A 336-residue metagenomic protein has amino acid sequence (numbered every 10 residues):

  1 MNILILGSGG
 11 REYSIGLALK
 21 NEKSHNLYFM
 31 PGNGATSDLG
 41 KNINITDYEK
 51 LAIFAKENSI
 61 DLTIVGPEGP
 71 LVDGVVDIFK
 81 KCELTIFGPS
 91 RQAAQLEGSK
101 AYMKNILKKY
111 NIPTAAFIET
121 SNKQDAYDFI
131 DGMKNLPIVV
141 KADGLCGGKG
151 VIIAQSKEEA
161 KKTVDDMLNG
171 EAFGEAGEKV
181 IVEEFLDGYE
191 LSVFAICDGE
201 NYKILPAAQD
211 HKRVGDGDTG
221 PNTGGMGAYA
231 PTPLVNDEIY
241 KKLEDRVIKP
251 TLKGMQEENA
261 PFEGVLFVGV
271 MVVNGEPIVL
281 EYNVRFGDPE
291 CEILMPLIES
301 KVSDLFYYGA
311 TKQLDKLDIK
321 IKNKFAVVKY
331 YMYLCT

Functional and structural regions predicted by a protein language model:
M1-Q92: ATP-binding N-terminal substructure of ATP-dependent carboxylate-amine bond-forming enzymes
I5, F29-M30, I64-V65, I86-P89 (+6 more regions): General beta-strand structural signal in soluble alpha/beta enzymes
A18, E22, N58, C82 (+10 more regions): Change "in soluble alpha/beta enzymes" to "in soluble alpha/beta proteins
N42-D47, I118-N122, A154: Short acidic-hydrophobic, aromatic-tinged amphipathic segments that line or gate anion-handling sites
F87-K149: A conserved helix-loop-beta module that forms one wall/lid of the active-site cleft in ATP-utilizing catalytic domains
V151-C291: Internal nucleotide-binding/catalytic subdomain
E244-L266, N283-T336: Active-site "cap" helix and flanking loop/linker of ATP-utilizing ligase/carboxylase catalytic domains
